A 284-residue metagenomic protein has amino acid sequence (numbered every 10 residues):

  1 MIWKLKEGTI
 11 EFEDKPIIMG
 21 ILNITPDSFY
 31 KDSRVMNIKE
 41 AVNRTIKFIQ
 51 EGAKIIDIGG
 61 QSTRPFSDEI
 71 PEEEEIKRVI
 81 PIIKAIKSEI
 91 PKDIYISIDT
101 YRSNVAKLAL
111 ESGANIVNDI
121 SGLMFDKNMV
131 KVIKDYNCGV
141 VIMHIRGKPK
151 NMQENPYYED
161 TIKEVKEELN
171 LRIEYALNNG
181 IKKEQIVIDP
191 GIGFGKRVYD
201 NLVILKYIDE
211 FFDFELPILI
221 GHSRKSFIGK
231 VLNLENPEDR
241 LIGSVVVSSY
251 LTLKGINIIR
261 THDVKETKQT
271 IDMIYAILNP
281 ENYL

Functional and structural regions predicted by a protein language model:
I2: Extended, charged alpha/beta regions that create polyanion-binding interfaces
L5-E7, E13, Y30-R44, T63-A85 (+6 more regions): Active-site-adjacent loop and "lid" segments of alpha/beta metabolic enzymes
N43-G59, K254: Catalytic domains of carbohydrate-active enzymes, especially glycoside hydrolases
D93-I94, K182-Q185: Short acidic capping loops at alpha-helix termini that bridge into adjacent secondary structure
L177-N179: Conserved C-terminal portion of the radical SAM core fold that forms the substrate/S-adenosylmethionine-binding
